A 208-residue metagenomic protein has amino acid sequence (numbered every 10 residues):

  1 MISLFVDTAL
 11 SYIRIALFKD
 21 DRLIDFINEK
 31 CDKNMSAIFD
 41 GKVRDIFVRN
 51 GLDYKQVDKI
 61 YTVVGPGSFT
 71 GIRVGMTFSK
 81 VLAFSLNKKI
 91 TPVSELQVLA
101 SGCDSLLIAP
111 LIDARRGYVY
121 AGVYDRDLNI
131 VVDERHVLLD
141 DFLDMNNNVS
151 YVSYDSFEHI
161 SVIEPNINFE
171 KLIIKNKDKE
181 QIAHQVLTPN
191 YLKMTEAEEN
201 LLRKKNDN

Functional and structural regions predicted by a protein language model:
M1-K19, T91-N208: Oxyanion-binding and handling regions
M1-T62: N-terminal beta-alpha supersecondary unit
K30, S85, C103-L106: Residue-level signal for short amphipathic helical patches enriched in basic/charged and nearby hydrophobic residues
C31, M35-I38, T70-V74, F78 (+1 more regions): Generic, well-ordered alpha-helical segments
S36-D40, S79, F169-I173: A general structural signal for well-ordered alpha-helical segments in protein cores
V43, F78-L82, A100: Buried hydrophobic packing segments
K59-I90: DPxDG-like acidic metal-binding loop motif
